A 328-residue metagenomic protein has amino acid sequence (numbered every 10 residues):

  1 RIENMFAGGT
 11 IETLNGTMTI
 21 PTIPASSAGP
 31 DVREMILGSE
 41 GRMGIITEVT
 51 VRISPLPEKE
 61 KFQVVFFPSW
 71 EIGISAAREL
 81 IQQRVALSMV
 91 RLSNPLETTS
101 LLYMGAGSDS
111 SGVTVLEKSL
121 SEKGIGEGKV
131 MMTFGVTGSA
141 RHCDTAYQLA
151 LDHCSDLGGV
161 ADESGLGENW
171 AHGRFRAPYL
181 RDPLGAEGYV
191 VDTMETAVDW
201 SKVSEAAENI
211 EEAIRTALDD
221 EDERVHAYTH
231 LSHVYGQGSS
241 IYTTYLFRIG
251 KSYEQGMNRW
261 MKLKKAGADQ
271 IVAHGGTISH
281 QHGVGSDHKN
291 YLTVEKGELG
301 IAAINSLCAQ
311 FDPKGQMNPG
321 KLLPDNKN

Functional and structural regions predicted by a protein language model:
R1-R91: FAD-binding subdomain of flavoenzyme oxidoreductases
A7-T10, R33, M43-E48, E71-I81 (+4 more regions): Predominant activation on well-ordered alpha-helical scaffold segments within soluble catalytic domains
G9, V49-V51, F134, T243-Y245 (+2 more regions): A structural signal for short, well-ordered beta-strand segments
K61-Q63, S252, D287-T293: Short beta-alpha connecting loops at secondary-structure transitions that line or flank enzyme active sites
A76-A266, H274: C-terminal substrate-recognition/cap domain of FAD-linked oxidoreductases
L96, V234, T277-N290: Small/polar glycine-rich anion-binding or flexible loop at a beta-alpha turn
V284-N328: Activity-critical C-terminal alpha-helical subdomain
